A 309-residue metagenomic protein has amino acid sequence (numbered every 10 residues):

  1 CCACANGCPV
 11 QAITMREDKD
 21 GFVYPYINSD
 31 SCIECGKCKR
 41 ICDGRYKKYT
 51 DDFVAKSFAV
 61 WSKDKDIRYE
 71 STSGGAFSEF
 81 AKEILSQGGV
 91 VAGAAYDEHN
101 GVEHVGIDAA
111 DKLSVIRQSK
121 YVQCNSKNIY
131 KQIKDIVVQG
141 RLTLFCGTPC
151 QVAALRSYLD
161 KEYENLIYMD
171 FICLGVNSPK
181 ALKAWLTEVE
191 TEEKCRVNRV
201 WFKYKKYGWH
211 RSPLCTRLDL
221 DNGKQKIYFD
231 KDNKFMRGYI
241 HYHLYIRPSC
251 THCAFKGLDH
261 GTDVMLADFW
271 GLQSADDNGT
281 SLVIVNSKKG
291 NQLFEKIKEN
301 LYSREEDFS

Functional and structural regions predicted by a protein language model:
C1, P25, S31, C35 (+1 more regions): Residue-level signal for mature regions of secreted extracellular proteins and peptides
C2-G7, E190-K194: Short, solvent-exposed secondary-structure boundary motifs
A3-Y26, G36-F53, D263-V264: Iron-sulfur cluster-binding cysteine motifs and their immediate structural context in ferredoxin-like electron-transfer
C8, C32, C250-C253: Short cysteine-rich clusters marking metal-coordination/redox-active sites
V23, S29-C32, T143-C146: Short N-terminal micro-motifs specific to bacterial/archaeal maturation and metal-cluster initiation sites
D43-S309: Iron-sulfur-associated redox domains of electron-transfer enzymes in respiratory and anaerobic energy metabolism
